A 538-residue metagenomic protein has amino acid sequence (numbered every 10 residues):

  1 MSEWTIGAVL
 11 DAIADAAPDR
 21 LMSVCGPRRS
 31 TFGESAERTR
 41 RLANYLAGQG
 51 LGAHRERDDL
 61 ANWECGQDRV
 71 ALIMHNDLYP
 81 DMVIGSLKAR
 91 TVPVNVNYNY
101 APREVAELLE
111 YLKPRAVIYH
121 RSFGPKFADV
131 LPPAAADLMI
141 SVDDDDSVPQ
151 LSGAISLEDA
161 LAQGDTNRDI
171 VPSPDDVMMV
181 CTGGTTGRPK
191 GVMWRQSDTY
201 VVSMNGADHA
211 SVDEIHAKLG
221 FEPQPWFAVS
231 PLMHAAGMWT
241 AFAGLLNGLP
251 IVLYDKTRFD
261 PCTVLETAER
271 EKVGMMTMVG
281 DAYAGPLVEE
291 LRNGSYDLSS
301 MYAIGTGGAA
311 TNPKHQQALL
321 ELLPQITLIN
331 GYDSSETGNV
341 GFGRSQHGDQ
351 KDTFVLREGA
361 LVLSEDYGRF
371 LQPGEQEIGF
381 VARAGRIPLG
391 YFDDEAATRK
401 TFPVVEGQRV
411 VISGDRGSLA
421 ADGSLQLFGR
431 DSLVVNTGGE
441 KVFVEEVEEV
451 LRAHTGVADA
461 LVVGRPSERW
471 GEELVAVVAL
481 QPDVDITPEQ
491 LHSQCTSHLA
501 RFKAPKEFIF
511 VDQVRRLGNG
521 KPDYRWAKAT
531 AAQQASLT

Functional and structural regions predicted by a protein language model:
P18, A162-G183, G187-R188, H216-P225: Conserved pre-ATP/AMP-binding loop-to-beta segment of ANL
R28, Y45-Y100, V229, K441: Conserved AMP-binding/adenylate-forming
T31-G33, V177-N205: Conserved AMP-binding A3 loop
T91-D159: Structural core segment of the AMP-binding/adenylate-forming
Y100, E107, V117, P313 (+6 more regions): AMP-binding/adenylate-forming catalytic core of the ANL superfamily
V202-P225, M233-M275, E290: Conserved AMP-binding/adenylation subdomain of ANL enzymes
V273-M278, E289-T353, G359, Q372: Gly/Ser/Thr-rich phosphate-binding loop
G368-P403, E440-V442: Conserved ATP/PPi-binding loop(s) of AMP-dependent carboxylate-activating enzymes
